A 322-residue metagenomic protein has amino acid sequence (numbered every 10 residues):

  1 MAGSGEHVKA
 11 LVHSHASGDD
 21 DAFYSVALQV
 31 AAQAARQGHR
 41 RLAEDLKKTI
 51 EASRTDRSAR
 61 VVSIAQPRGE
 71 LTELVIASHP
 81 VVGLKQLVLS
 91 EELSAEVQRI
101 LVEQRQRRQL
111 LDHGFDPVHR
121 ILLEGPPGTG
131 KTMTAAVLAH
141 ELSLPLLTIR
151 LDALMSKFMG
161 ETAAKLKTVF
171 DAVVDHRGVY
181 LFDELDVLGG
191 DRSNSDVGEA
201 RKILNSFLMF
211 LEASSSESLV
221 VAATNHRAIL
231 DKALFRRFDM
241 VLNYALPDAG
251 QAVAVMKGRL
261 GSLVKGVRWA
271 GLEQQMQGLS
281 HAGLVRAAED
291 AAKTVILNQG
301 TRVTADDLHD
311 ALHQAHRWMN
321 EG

Functional and structural regions predicted by a protein language model:
M1-A10, H15-A22, A32-R36, R41-V82 (+2 more regions): C-terminal alpha-helical "lid" subdomain
H13, A32-Q33, R99, T168-D171 (+2 more regions): Surface-exposed charged/polar residues within alpha-helices that form helix-capping/stabilizing sites and interaction
A77-Q98, E103-R105: Conserved small-residue-rich
E92-A95, V102-V267: Walker A/P-loop NTP-binding motif of AAA+ ATPase domains
